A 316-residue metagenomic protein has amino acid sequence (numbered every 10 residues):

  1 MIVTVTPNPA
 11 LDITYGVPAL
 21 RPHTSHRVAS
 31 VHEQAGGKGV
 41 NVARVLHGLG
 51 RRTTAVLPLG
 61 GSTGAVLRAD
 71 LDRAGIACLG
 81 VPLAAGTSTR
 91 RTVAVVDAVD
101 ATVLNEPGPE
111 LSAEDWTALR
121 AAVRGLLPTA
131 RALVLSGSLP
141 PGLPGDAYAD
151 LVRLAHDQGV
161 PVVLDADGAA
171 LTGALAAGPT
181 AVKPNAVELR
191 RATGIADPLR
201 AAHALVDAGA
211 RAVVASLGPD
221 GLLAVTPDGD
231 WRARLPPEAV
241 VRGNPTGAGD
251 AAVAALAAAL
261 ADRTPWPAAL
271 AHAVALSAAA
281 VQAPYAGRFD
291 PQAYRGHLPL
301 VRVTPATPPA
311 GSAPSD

Functional and structural regions predicted by a protein language model:
M1-V3, T102, R131-A132, A212: Structural motif
M1-V56, A65-V66, A239-V241, T307-D316: Glycine-rich phosphate/adenosyl-contacting loop at the front of the ribokinase-like
I2, R51-T54, C78, V162 (+1 more regions): Hydrophobic anchor at the start of a short beta-strand that flanks the dinucleotide cofactor-binding loop
L46, N185, G249: Short, conserved phosphate/pyrophosphate- and ester-handling motifs at nucleotide-, phospho-/glycolipid
G48-R131, G296-D316: Conserved N-terminal subdomain of the carbohydrate kinase-like
V103-N105, A130-S138, D165, K183-A186: Short beta-strands and strand-loop turn motifs
D146-W231: Conserved phosphate/ATP/ADP-binding segment of small-molecule kinases
T172, P198-D316: Conserved phosphate-binding/catalytic region of the ribokinase-like
